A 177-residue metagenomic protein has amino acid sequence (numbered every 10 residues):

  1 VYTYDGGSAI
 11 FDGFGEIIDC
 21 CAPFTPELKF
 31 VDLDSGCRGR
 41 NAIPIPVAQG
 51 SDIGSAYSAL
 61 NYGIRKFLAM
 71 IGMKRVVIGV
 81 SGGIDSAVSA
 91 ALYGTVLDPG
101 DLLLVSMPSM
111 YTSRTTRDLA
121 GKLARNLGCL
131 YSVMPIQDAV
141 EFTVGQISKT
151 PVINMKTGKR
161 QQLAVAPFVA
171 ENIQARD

Functional and structural regions predicted by a protein language model:
V1-N61: C-terminal beta-strand edge segments of enzyme domains
A9-I10, I17-I18, F30, V77-G79 (+3 more regions): Structured core elements
G13-E16, C20-P23, G36, N61-A69 (+3 more regions): Generic secondary-structure signature for well-ordered alpha-helical cores
T25-D32, D101-V169, R176: A conserved beta-strand->alpha-helix junction
A42-S51, M73-I78, V105, R160-F168: Glycine- and acidic
A48-A56, T112, V169, Q174: Conserved acidic
D52-V77, D177: Phosphate/ATP-binding catalytic cores across multiple sugar-kinase/actin-like superfamilies, primarily ASKHA
K74-V80, I84-G121: ATP-dependent adenylation/pyrophosphate-handling site
